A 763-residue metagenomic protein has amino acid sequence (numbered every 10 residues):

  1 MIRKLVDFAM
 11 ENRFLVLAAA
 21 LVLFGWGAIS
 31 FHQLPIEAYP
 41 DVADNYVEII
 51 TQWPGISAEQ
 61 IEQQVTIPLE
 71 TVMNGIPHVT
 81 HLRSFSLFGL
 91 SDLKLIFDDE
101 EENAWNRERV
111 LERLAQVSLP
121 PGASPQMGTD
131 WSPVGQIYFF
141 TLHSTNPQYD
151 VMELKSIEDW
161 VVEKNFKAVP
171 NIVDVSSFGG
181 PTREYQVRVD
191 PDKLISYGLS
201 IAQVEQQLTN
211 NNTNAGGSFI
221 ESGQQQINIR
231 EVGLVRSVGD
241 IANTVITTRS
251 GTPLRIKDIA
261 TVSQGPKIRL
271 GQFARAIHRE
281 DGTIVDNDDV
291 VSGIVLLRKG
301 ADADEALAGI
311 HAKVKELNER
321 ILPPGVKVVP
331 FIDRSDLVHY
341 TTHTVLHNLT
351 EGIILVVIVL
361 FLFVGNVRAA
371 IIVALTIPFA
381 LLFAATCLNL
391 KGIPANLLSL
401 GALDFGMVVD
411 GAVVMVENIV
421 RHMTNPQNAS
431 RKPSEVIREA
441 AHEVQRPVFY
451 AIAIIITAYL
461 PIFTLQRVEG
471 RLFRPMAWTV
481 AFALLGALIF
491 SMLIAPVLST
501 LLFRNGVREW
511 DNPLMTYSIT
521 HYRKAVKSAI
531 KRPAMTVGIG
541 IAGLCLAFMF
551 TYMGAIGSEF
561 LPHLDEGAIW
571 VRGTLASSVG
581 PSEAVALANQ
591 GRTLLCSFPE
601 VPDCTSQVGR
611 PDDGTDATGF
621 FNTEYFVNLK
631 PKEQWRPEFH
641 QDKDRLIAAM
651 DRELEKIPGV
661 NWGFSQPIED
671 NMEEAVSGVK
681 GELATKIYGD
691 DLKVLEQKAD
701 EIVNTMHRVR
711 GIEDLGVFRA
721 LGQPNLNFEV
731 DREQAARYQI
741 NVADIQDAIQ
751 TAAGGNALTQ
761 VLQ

Functional and structural regions predicted by a protein language model:
M1-I36, H442-V444, W510-F560, P602 (+2 more regions): Signature of alpha-helical transmembrane segments and their immediate interfacial
R3, D7-R13, K299-D304, H339-A395 (+2 more regions): Interfacial segments of transmembrane alpha-helices in multi-pass membrane proteins
L17, F24, I29, Q33 (+12 more regions): Surface-exposed amphipathic alpha-helical segments in non-transmembrane regions that serve as interaction surfaces
L21-I56, A115-A123, N389-N396, I462-L472 (+3 more regions): Transmembrane helices with small-residue packing motifs
W26-H32, E48, I354-R421, F482: Hydrophobic transmembrane alpha-helices and their membrane-interface caps in long multi-pass transport proteins
F178-R183, R188, D289-I358, V436-E439 (+4 more regions): Juxtamembrane "pre-transmembrane" interface segments
F331, V338, T342, V416 (+2 more regions): Helix-loop junctions and hydrophobic alpha-helical segments within the transmembrane domains of large membrane
I358-F363, A380-L397, F449-L501, M549: Hydrophobic, glycine/alanine-rich multi-pass transmembrane helices and their short helix-loop junctions in large
